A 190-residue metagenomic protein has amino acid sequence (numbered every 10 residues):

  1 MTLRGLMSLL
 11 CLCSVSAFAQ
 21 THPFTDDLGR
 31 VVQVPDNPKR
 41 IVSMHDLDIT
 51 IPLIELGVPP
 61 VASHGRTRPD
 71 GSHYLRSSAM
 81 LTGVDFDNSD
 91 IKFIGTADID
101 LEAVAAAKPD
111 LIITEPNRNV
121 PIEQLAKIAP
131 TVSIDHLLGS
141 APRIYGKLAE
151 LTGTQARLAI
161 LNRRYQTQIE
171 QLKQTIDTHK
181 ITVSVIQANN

Functional and structural regions predicted by a protein language model:
M1-G5: Positively charged n-region of N-terminal signal peptides that target proteins for export
L6-L12, A17-I51, R157-I186: Bacterial Sec-exported substrate-binding components of ABC uptake systems
V31, D98-A106, P121: Short, well-structured alpha-helical segments in soluble
K39, K92, D110: Conserved acidic residues
V42-S43, V61-H64, L111-E115, S133 (+1 more regions): Structural recognition of the beta-strand scaffold that forms the well-ordered cores of secreted hydrolase catalytic
L47-A103: A short, structured surface patch at a secondary-structure boundary
L101-T114, P130: Proline-aspartate-enriched helix->loop->beta-strand connector
P121-N190: Extracytoplasmic substrate-binding proteins
